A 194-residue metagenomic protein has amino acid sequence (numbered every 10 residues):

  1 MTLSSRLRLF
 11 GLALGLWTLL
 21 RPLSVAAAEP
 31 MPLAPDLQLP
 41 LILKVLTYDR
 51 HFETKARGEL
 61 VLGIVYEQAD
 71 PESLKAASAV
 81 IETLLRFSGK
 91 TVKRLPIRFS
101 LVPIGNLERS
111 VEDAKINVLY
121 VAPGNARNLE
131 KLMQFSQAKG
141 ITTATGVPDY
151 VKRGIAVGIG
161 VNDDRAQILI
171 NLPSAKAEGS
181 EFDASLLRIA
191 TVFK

Functional and structural regions predicted by a protein language model:
M1-L12: Bacterial N-terminal signal peptides that target proteins for export
T2-S4, L20-K194: Short hydrophobic alpha-helices and adjacent helix-cap/hinge residues
G11-R21: Bacterial N-terminal signal peptides
